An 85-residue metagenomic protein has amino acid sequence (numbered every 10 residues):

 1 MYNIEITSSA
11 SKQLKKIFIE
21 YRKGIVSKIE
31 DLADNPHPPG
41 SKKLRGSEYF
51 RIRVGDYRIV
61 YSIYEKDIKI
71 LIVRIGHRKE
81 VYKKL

Functional and structural regions predicted by a protein language model:
M1-S8, K12-K16, E20-K23, V54 (+1 more regions): Enriched for short, Lys/Arg-rich terminal
S27-I52: A short, surface-exposed loop/turn module that caps and links secondary-structure elements
K43, E48-Y49, D56, E80-K84: Residue-level preference for alpha-helix termini and adjacent loops
